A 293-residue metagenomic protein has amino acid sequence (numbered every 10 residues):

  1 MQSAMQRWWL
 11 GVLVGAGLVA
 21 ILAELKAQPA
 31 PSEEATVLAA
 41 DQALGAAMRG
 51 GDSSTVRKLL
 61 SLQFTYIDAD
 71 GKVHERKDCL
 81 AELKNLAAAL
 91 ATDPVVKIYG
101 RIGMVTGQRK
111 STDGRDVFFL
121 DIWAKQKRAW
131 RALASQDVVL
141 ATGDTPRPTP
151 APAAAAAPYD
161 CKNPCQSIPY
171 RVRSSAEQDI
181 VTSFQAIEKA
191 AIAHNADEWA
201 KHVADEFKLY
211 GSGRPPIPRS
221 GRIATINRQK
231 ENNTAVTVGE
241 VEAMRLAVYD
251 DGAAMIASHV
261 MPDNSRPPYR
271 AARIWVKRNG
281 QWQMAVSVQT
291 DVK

Functional and structural regions predicted by a protein language model:
M1-V12: Bacterial N-terminal signal peptides that target proteins for export
G11-A20: Bacterial N-terminal signal peptides
A23-L62, L133, V139-D205: Short, low-complexity N-terminal intrinsically disordered segments enriched in polar/charged residues
T36, D78-L120, I223-Y269: Surface-exposed, charged secondary-structure patches
L44, T55-V56, F64, C79 (+8 more regions): Hydrophobic pocket/interface hotspot
S54-P94, A200-T237: Short solvent-exposed beta->alpha transition segments
L60, D70-G71, Q108-S111, D121-W123 (+6 more regions): A mature extracytoplasmic/lumenal domain signature
D116-C165, P268-K293: Short beta-strand edge/turn micro-motifs at domain boundaries
